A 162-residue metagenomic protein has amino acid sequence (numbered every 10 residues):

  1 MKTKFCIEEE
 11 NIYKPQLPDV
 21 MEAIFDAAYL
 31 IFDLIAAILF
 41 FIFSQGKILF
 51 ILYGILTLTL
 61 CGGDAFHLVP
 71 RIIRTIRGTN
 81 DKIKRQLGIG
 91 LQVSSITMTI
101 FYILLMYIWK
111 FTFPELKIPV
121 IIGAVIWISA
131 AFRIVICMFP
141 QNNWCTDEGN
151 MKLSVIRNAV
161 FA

Functional and structural regions predicted by a protein language model:
M1-Q16: Short, Lys/Arg-rich, polar N-terminal cytosolic tail immediately upstream of the first transmembrane signal-anchor
Y13-P18, N150-S154: Membrane-interface segments at the starts/ends of alpha-helical transmembrane spans
D19-A37, F43-I118: Early transmembrane hairpin module of multi-pass membrane proteins
S94-A162: Membrane-proximal helix-loop-helix units in multi-pass membrane proteins
